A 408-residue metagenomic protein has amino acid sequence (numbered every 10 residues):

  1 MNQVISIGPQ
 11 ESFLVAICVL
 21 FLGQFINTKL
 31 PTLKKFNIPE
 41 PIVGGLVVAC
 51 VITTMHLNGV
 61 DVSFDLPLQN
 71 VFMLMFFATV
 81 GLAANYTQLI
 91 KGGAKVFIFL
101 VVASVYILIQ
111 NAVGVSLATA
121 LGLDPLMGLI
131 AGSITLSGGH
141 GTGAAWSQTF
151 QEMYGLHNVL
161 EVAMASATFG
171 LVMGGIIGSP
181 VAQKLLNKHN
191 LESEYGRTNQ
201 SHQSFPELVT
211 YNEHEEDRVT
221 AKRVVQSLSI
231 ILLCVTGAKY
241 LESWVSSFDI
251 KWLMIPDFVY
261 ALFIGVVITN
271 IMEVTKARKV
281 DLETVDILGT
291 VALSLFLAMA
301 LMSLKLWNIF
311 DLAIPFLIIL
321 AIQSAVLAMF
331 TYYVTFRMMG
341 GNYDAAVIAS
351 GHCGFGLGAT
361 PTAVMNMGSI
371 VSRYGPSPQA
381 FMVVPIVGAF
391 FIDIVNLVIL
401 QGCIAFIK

Functional and structural regions predicted by a protein language model:
M1-I7, F13, L22, Q183-L228 (+1 more regions): Intrinsically disordered, low-complexity non-transmembrane regions of multi-pass membrane transporters
N2-Q10, T32-I38, V60-Q69, N158-S166 (+3 more regions): Interfacial loop-to-helix junctions that mark the boundaries of transmembrane helices in multi-pass membrane
V4-C18, S63-F77, L129-S133, W252-I264 (+3 more regions): Structural signature of hydrophobic alpha-helical transmembrane segments
V19, L46-T53, D65-G93, L262-M272 (+1 more regions): Hydrophobic transmembrane alpha-helices of secondary-active transporters and Na+-translocating membrane complexes
V71, N85-V115, T168, L228 (+2 more regions): Entry/N-cap segments of selected transmembrane alpha helices and their immediately preceding amphipathic helices
S116-L123, A167-L208, A325, V334-Y343 (+1 more regions): Juxtamembrane and boundary regions of transmembrane helices in multi-pass small-molecule transporters and channels
L117-N158, V162, F169, V181 (+2 more regions): Alpha-helical membrane segments and immediately flanking helix-loop junctions that form or couple to the substrate/ion
I230-V334: Transmembrane helical segments that form the transport core of multi-pass membrane transport proteins
